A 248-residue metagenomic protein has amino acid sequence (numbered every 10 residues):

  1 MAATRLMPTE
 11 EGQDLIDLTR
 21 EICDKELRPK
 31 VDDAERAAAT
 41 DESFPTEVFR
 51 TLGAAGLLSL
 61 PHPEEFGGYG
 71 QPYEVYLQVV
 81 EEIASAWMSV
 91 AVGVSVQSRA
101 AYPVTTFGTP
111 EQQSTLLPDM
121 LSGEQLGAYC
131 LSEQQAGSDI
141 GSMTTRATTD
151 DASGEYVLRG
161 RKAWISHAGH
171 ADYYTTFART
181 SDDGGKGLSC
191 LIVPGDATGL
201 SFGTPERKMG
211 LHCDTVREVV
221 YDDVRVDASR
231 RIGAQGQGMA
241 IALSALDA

Functional and structural regions predicted by a protein language model:
M1-V94, T115, D119-S122: Amphipathic, small/basic residue-rich leader segments at the start of a protein or domain
A3-L15, S85, F202-A248: Glycine-rich beta->alpha junctions and the first turn(s) of the following alpha-helix
T19-L27, G108-T115, G154-R159, C190-L200 (+1 more regions): Long, well-ordered alpha-helical segments
S85, A136, A163-G169, D247-A248: Glycine-rich phosphate/pyrophosphate-binding beta-alpha loops
V92-E111, G137-I140, T149: N-terminal glycine-rich flavin-associated loop
G123-L131: A short, Trp-centered hydrophobic/proline-enriched beta-strand micro-motif
Q135-S138, W164-H167, T180-D182, K208-T215: Short Gly/Pro-enriched turn/cap motifs at secondary-structure boundaries
E155-G203: A short core secondary-structure module
